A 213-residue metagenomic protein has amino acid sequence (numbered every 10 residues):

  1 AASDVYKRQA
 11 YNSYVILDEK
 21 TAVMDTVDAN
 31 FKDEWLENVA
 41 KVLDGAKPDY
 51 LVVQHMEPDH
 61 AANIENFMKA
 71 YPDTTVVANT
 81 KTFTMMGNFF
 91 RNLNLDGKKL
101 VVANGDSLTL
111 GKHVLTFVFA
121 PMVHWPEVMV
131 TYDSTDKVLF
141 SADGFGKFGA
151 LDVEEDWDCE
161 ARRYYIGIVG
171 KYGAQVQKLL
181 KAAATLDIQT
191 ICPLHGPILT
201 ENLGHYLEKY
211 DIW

Functional and structural regions predicted by a protein language model:
A2-Y6: Short, small-residue-biased leader/transition segments that mark boundaries at the very start of proteins
I16-E19, L110-G111, D133-T135: Active-site beta-strand termini and strand-to-loop segments that position acidic
E19, N30-V77: Active-site metal-binding motif and surrounding structural segment of the metallo-beta-lactamase
M24-T26, P48-M56, V76-N79, L139-A142 (+1 more regions): Active-site neighborhood of phospho(di)ester-bond hydrolases with catalytic His/Asp-centered motifs
D28-A29, P58, G146, I198: Short, glycine/acidic-enriched loop or turn micro-motifs at the edges of active sites
A78-V128, Y172-L180: Metallo-beta-lactamase
V114-E201: Metallo-beta-lactamase
G196-W213: Terminal amphipathic helices with adjacent charged low-complexity linkers/tails
